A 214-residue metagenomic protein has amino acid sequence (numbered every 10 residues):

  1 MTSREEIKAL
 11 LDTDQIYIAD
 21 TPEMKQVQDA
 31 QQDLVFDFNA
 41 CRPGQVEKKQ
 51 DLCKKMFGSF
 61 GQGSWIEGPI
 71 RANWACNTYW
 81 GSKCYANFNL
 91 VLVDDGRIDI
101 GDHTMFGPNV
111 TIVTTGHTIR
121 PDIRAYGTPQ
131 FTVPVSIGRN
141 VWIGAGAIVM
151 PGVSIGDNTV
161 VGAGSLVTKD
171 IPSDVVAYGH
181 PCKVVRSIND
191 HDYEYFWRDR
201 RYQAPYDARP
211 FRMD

Functional and structural regions predicted by a protein language model:
M1-G63, C182-D214: Terminal amphipathic alpha-helical/low-complexity segments used for targeting or macromolecular assembly
K8-A9, M56, D102, G127 (+2 more regions): Short secondary-structure boundary/capping segments
D12, S136-G138, P172: Residue-level recognition of short, solvent-exposed, well-ordered loop/turn junctions that link secondary-structure
A19, V149, D157, V167-K169 (+1 more regions): Basic, gly/Ser/Thr/Pro-rich low-complexity segments located predominantly at protein N termini
P43, E47, I70-S154, H180-P181 (+1 more regions): Flexible, glycine/small-residue-enriched loop-and-beta-strand segment within the central core of proteins
W65, W142, V160, V176-Y178: Short-chain dehydrogenase/reductase
I155-D170, D174-V175: C-terminal/domain-terminus segments
